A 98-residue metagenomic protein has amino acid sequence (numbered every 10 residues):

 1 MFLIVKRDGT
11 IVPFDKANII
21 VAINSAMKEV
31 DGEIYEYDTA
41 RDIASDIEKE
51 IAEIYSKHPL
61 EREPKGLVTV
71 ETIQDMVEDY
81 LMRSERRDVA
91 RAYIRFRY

Functional and structural regions predicted by a protein language model:
M1-Y98: Long, C-terminal-biased catalytic regions of enzyme "large/alpha" subunits
